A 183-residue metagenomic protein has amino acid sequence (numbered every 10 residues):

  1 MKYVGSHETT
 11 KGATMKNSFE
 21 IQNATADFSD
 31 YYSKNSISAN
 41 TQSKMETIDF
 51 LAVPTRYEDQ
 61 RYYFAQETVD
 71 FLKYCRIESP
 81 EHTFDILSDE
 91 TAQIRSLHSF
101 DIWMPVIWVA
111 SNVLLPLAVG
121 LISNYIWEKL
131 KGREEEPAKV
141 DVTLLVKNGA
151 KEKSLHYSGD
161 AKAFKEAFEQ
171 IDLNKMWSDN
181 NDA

Functional and structural regions predicted by a protein language model:
K2-S6, T10-V109, Y125-A183: Short amphipathic alpha-helical segments that predominantly mediate membrane engagement
V113-P116: Short, mixed-charge amphipathic alpha-helical segments
